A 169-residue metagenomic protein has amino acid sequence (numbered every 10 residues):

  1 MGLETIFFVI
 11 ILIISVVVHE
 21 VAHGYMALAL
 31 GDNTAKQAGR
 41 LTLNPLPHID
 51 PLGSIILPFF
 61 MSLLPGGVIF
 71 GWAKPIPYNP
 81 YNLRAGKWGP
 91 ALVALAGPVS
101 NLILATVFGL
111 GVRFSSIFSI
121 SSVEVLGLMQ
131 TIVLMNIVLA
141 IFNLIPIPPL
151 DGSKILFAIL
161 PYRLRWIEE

Functional and structural regions predicted by a protein language model:
M1-E169: Hydrophobic transmembrane alpha-helices and their immediate loop junctions in multi-pass integral membrane proteins
